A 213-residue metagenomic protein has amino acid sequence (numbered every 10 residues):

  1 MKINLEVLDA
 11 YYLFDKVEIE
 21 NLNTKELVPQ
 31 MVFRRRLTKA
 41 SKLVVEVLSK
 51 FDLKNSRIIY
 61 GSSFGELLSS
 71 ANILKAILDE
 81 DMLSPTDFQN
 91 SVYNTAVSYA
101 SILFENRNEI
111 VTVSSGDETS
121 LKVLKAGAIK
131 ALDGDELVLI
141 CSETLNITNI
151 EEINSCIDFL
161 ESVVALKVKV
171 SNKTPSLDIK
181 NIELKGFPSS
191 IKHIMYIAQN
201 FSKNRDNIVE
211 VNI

Functional and structural regions predicted by a protein language model:
M1-K122, I129-I213: Conserved "HGTGT" condensation-loop signature of ketosynthase/thiolase-family condensing enzymes that catalyze
